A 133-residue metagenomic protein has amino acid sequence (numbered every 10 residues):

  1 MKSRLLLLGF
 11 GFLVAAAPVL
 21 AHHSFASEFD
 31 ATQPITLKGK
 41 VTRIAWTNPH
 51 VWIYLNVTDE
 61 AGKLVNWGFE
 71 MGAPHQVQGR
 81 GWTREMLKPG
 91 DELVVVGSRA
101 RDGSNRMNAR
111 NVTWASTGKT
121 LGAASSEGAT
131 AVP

Functional and structural regions predicted by a protein language model:
M1-G9: Bacterial N-terminal signal peptides that target proteins for export
L20-I35: Short boundary/loop segments of OB/S1/cold-shock single-stranded nucleic-acid-binding domains
G39-V41: Conserved hydrophobic positions within beta-strands
T47-V57: Short aromatic-glycine-enriched beta-strand elements
M71-G79: Short, structured beta-strand/loop micro-motifs enriched in basic residues and often containing a Trp
G79-V95: Short nucleic-acid-contacting surface segments enriched for D/E, G, S/T with interspersed K/R
A100-A124: OB-fold/S1-family single-stranded nucleic acid-binding modules
